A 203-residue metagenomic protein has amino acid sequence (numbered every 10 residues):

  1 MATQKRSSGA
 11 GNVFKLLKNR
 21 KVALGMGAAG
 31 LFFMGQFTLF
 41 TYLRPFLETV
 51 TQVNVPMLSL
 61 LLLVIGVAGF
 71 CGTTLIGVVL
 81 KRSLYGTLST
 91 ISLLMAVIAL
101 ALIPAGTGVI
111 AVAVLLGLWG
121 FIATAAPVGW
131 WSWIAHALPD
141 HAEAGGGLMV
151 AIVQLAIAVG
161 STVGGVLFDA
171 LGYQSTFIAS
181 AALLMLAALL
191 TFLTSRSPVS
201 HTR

Functional and structural regions predicted by a protein language model:
M1-M26: Juxtamembrane intracellular "pre-TM" segments in multi-pass secondary transporters
N19-T38, A113, G117-F121: Pair of pore-lining "gating" transmembrane helices in MFS-fold secondary transporters
T41-P56, H136: Short amphipathic helix-loop junctions that connect adjacent transmembrane helices in Major Facilitator Superfamily/SLC
L63-V67, Q154-A156: Short hydrophobic/small-residue motifs within alpha-helical transmembrane segments of multi-pass transporter-like
C71-L84, F168-D169: Helix-to-loop junctions at the C-terminal end of transmembrane segments in multipass secondary transporters
L84-W130: C-terminal transmembrane helical hairpin of 12-TM major facilitator-type secondary transporters
H136-S175, A179-L183: A late C-terminal transmembrane helix in Major Facilitator Superfamily
A181-R203: Multi-pass alpha-helical transporter architecture, strongest for 12-TM Major Facilitator/SLC carriers used
